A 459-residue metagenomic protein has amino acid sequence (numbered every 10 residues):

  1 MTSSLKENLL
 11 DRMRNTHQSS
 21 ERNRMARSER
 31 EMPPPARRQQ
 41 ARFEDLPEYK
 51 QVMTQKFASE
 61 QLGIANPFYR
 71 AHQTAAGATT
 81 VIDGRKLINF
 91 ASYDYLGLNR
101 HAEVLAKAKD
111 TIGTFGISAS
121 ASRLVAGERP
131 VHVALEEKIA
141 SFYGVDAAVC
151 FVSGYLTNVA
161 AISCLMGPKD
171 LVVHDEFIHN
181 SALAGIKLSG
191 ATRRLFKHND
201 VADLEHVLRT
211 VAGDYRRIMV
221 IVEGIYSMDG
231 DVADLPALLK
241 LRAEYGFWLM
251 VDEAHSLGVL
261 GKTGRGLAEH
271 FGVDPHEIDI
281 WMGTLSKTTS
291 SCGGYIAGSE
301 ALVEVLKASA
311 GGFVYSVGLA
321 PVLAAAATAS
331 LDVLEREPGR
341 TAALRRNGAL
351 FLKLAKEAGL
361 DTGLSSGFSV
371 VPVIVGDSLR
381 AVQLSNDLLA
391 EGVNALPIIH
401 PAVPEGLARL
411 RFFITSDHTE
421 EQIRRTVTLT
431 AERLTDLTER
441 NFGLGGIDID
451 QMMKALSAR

Functional and structural regions predicted by a protein language model:
M1-E137, S141, A455-R459: N-terminal glycine-rich, Lys/His-bearing helix-loop that initiates the first secondary-structure elements of many
T2-N15, S19, A102, A106-D110 (+4 more regions): PLP-dependent enzyme catalytic core of the Aspartate aminotransferase-like
F68, A342-L352, A358-E391, A402 (+3 more regions): Conserved PLP-binding catalytic core of the aspartate aminotransferase-like
S122-R123, E136-A160: Short loop-beta-helix segment that forms the pyridoxal 5′-phosphate
A161-N180: Conserved PLP-anchoring active-site segment centered on the Schiff-base-forming lysine
R194, H198-V251: Active-site phosphate-binding strand-loop segment of PLP-dependent enzymes
T263, E269-V305: Active-site PLP attachment segment
V317-G339, A343, N347, A355-K356 (+1 more regions): Structural motif of enzymes handling amino- and sulfur-group chemistry
